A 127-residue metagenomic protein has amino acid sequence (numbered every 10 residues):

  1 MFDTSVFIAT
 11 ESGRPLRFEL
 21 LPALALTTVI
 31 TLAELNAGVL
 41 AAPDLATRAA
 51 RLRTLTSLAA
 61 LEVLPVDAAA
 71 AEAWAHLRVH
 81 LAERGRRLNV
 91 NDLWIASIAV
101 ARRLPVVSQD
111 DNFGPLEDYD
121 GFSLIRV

Functional and structural regions predicted by a protein language model:
M1-I30, A37-L55: Short, well-structured N-terminal submotif of metal-dependent ribonuclease cores
F2-D3, T28, R87-N89, D110 (+1 more regions): Histidine- and aromatic-rich ligand-binding microenvironments
D3-T4, L35, W74, A99: Generic structural signal for small/hydrophobic residues in well-ordered secondary structure, especially within
F7, L32-L35, A71, F113: A generic structural signal for short hydrophobic patches within well-formed alpha-helices
F7-L20, G38, E62-V63, D67 (+3 more regions): Hydrophobic/basic alpha-helical segments enriched in Actinobacteria
L61-V107: Active-site neighborhoods of divalent-metal-dependent phosphate/nucleic-acid chemistry enzymes
A96, V100-V127: Acidic, PIN/NYN-like endoribonuclease modules and their adjacent C-terminal/linker elements
